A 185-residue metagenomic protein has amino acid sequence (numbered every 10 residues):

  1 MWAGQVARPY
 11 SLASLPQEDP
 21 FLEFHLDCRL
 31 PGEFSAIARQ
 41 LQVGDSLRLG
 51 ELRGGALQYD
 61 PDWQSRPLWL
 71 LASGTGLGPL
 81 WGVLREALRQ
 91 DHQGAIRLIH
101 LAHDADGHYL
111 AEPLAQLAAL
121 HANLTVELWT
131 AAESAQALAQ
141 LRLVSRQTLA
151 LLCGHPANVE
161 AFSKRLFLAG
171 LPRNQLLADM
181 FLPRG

Functional and structural regions predicted by a protein language model:
M1-D45, A102-H103: Ferredoxin-reductase
E33-G185: FNR/FR-type flavoprotein reductase catalytic core
